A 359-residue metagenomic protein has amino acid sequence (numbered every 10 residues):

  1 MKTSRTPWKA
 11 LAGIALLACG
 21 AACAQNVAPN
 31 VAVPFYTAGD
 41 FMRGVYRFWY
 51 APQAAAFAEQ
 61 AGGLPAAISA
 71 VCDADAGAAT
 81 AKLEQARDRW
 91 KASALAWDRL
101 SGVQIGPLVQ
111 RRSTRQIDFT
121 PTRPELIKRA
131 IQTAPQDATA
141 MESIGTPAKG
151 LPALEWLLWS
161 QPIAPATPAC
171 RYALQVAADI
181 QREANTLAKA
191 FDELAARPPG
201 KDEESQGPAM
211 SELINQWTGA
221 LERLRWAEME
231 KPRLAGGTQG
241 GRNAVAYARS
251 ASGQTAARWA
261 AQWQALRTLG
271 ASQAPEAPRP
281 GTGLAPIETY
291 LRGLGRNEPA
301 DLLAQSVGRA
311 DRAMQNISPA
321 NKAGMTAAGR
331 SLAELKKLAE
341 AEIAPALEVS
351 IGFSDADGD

Functional and structural regions predicted by a protein language model:
K2-A12: Bacterial N-terminal signal peptides that target proteins for export
G13-A18: N-terminal export/membrane-targeting signals
C19-A24: N-terminal signal peptide c-region/cleavage motif recognized by signal peptidases
N26-D359: Mature extracytoplasmic or organellar-lumen-exposed domains after removal of signal/transit peptides
